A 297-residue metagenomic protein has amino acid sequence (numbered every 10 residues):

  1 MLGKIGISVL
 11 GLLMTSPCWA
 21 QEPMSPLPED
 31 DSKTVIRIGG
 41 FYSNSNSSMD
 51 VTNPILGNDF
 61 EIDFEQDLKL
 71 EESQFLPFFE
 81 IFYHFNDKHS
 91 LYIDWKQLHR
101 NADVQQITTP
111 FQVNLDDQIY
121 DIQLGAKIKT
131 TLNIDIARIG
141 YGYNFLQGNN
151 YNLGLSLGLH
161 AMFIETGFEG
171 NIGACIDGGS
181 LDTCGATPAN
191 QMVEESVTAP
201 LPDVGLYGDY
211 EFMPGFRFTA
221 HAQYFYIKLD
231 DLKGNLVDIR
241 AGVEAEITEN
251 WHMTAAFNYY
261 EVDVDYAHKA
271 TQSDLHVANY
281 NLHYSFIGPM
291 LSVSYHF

Functional and structural regions predicted by a protein language model:
M1-S32: Cleavable N-terminal export/targeting peptides
Q21-L98, F286-M290, S294-H296: Short glycine/proline- and aromatic-enriched beta-strand/turn motifs that initiate or cap beta-hairpins
K33, Q74-F78, I134-R138, N152 (+3 more regions): Transmembrane beta-barrel architecture of outer-membrane proteins
I38-G40, F79-Y83, I139-Y143, L157-A161 (+4 more regions): Residues on the lipid-exposed face of transmembrane beta-strands in outer-membrane beta-barrel proteins
N46-Q74, Q97-D135, M162-A199, I227-L232 (+2 more regions): Extracellular/periplasm-exposed beta-strand and loop segments of Gram-negative cell-envelope proteins, dominated by
K88-L91, N149-Y151, G215-F218, N250-M253: Repeated loop/turn-to-beta-strand initiation elements of outer-membrane beta-barrel proteins
Y151-M162, G170: Early exported N-terminus immediately downstream of N-terminal targeting peptides
R217-D231: Transmembrane beta-strand segments that form the barrel wall of outer-membrane beta-barrel proteins
